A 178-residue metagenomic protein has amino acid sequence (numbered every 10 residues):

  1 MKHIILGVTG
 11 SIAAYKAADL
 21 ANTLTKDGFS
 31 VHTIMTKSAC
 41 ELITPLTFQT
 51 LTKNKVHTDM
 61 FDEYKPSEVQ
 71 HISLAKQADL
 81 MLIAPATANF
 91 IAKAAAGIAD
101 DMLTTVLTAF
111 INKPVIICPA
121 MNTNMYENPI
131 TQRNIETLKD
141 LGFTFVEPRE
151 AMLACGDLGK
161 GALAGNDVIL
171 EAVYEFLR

Functional and structural regions predicted by a protein language model:
M1-I117, N122-R178: A cross-family phosphate/adenosyl-ligand binding-site feature
